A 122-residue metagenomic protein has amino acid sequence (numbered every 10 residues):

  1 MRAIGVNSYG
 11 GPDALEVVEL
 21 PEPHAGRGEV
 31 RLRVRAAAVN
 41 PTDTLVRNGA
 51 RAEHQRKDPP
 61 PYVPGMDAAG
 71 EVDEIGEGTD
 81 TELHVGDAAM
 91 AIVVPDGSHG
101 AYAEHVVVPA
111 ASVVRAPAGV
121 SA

Functional and structural regions predicted by a protein language model:
M1-R2: Extreme N-terminal starter segment of soluble prokaryotic enzymes
G10-V17, P41-T42, D80: Short N-terminal binding/cap micro-motifs at the start of the first secondary-structure element
V18, D87, A103-E104: Extracytoplasmic/periplasmic beta-strand context in beta-sandwich domains, especially the cupredoxin/COX2 CuA-binding
P21-A38, R51-P95: Glycine-rich beta-strand-centered segment in the early N-terminal region that forms part of a ligand/cofactor-binding
T42-N48: Cytochrome P450 core scaffold surrounding the K-helix E-X-X-R motif and the conserved "meander" helix-loop region
K57, M66, I92-A122: NAD(P)H dinucleotide-binding glycine-rich loop of Rossmann-like/cofactor-binding domains, especially the beta1-alpha1
